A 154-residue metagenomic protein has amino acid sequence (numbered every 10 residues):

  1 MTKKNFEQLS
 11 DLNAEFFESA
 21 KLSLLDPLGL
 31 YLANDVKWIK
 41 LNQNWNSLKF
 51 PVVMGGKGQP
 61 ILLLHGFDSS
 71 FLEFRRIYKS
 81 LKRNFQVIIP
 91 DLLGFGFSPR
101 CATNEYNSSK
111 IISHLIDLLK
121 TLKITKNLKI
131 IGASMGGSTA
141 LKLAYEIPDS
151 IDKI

Functional and structural regions predicted by a protein language model:
M1-I61, K82-F85, I124-K126: Alpha/beta-hydrolase fold catalytic core
L30, D35-N46, F50-V53, I89-I131: Active-site loop/oxyanion-hole signature of alpha/beta-hydrolase fold enzymes
L48-F97: Conserved HGGG/HGGXW glycine-rich cap/lid loop of the alpha/beta-hydrolase fold
I61-L63, F71, P99-C101, G137 (+2 more regions): Basic, gly/Ser/Thr/Pro-rich low-complexity segments located predominantly at protein N termini
R75, I116, L141-Y145: Short, hydrophobic alpha-helix immediately C-terminal to the catalytic nucleophile
Y78-L81, N104-Y106, E146-D149: Glycine-rich, phosphate-binding/catalytic loops in enzymes
N84, L122-I154: Conserved hydrolase catalytic core segment
